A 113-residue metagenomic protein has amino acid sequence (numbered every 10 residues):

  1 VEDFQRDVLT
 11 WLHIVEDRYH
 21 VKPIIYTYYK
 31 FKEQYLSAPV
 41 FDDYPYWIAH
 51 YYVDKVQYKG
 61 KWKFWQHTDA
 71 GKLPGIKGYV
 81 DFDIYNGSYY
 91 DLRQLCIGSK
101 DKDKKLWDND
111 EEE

Functional and structural regions predicted by a protein language model:
V1-Y58: Catalytic domains of cell-wall/extracellular-matrix polysaccharide-remodeling enzymes, centered on de-N-acetylation
S37-E113: Functionally critical loop-and-helix segments that line ligand-binding/catalytic clefts of soluble enzyme domains
